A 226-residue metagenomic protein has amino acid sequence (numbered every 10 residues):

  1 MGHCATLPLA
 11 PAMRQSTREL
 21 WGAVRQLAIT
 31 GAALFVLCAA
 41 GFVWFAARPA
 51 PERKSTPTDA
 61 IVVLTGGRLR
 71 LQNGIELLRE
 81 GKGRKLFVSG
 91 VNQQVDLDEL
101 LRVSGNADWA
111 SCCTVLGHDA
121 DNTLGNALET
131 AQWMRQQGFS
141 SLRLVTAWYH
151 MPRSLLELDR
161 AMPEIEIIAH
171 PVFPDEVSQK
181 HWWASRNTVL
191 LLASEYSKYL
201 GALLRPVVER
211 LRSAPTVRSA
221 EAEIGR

Functional and structural regions predicted by a protein language model:
L7-L9: Leucine-biased recognition of intrinsically disordered, low-complexity hydrophobic segments
A12-E52: N-terminal type II signal-anchor transmembrane helix that functions as the membrane-insertion/stop-transfer segment
R14-G22, S55, W182, R186 (+1 more regions): Juxtamembrane/transmembrane-helix boundary motifs in multi-pass membrane proteins
A46-R186: A structural signal for short, hydrophobic/glycine-enriched beta-strand patches
S185-P215: A transmembrane-helix-recognition feature enriched in membrane-embedded lipid enzymes and envelope glyco-/phospholipid
T216-R226: Compositionally biased, proline/threonine/alanine/serine-rich low-complexity intrinsically disordered stretches
